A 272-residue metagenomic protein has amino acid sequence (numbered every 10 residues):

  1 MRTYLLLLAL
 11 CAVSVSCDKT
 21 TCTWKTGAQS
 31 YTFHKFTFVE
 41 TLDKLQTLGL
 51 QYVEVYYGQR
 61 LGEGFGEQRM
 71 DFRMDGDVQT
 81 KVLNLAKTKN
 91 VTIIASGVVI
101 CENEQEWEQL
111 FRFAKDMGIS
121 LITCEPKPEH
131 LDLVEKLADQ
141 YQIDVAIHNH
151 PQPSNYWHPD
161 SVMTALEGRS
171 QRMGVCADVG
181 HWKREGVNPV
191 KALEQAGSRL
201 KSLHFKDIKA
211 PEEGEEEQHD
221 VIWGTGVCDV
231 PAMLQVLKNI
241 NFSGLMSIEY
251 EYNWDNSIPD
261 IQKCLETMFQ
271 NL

Functional and structural regions predicted by a protein language model:
Y4-A12: Sec-dependent N-terminal signal peptides
S16-L121, D139, E266-F269: N-terminal pre-domain/capping segments
K19-S30, H34-Y52, T88, E104 (+2 more regions): Histidine-acidic metal/acid-base catalytic patches
S30-E40, Q59-G76, V99-E106, T123-D132 (+4 more regions): Acidic-and-aromatic substrate-binding clefts and catalytic sites of carbohydrate-active enzymes
E54, A95, T123, A146 (+2 more regions): Conserved beta-strand positions in the central sheet of alpha/beta enzyme cores
Q79, L85, K89-G174, R184: Active-site acidic/histidine proton-transfer and metal-coordination neighborhood in alpha/beta enzyme cores
